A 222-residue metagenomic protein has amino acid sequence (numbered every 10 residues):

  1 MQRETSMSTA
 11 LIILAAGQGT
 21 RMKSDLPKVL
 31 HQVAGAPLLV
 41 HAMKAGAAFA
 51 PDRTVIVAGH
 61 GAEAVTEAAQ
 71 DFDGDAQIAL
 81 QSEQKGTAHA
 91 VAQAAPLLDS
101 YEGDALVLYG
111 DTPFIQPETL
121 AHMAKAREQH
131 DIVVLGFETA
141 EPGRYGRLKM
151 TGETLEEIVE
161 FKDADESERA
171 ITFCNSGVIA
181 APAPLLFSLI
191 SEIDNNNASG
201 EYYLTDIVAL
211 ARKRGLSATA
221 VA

Functional and structural regions predicted by a protein language model:
M1-M7, P37-K125: Conserved N-terminal catalytic core of the sugar/cofactor nucleotidyltransferase
Q2-S24: N-terminal nucleotide-binding beta1-loop-alpha1 segment
L11-I13, V55-I56, L106-V107, I132-L135 (+1 more regions): Structural beta-sheet core signal
G17, D111, E138: Active-site glycine-centered loops adjacent to acidic/histidine catalytic or metal-binding residues that shape
D25-A42: Short catalytic helix/loop segments, enriched in acidic residues and glycine and frequently bearing histidine
V29, D75-Q77, T154, S217-T219: Conserved beta-strand segments of alpha/beta enzyme cores
E63, I115-A198, T219: Conserved core of the sugar-phosphate nucleotidyltransferase
A209-V221: Catalytic donor-sugar/metal-binding loop of nucleotide-sugar-dependent glycosyltransferases
